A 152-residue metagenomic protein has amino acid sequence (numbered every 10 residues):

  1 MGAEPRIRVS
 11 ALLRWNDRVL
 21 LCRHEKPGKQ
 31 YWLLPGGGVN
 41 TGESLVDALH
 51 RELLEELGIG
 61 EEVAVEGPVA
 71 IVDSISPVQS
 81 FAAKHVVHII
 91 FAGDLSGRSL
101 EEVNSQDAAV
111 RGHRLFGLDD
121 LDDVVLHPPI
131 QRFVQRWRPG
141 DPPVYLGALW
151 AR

Functional and structural regions predicted by a protein language model:
M1-L34, V46, E61-E62, L95: N-terminal strand-loop-strand
K29-W32, E101-R152: Nudix hydrolase/Nudix homology domain
V39-A64, V72-L126: Unchanged
